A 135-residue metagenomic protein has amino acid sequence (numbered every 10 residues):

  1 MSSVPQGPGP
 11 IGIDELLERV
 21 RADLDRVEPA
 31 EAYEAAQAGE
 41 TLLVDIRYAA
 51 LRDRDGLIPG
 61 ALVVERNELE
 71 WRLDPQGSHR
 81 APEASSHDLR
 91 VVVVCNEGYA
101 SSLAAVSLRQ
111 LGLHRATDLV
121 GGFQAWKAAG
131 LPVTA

Functional and structural regions predicted by a protein language model:
M1-L42, A49-R90, Y99-A135: Rhodanese-like catalytic fold shared by cysteine-dependent sulfurtransferases and DSP/PTP-type phosphatases
